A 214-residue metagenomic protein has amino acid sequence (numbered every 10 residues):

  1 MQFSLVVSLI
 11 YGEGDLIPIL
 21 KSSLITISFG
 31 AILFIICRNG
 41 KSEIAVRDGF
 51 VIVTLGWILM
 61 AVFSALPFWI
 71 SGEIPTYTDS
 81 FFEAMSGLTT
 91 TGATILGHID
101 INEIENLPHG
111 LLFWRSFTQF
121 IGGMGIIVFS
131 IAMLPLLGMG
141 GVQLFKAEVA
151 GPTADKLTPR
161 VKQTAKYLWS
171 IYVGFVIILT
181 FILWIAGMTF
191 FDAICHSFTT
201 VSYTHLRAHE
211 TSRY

Functional and structural regions predicted by a protein language model:
M1-D79: N-terminal alpha-helical transmembrane segments of multi-pass membrane transport and channel/translocase proteins
G14-L20, T90, H109-L112, R213: Membrane-interface segments at transmembrane helix junctions and kinks in multi-pass inner-membrane proteins
R38, S42, E73, Y77 (+3 more regions): Juxtamembrane loop-helix boundary motifs flanking transmembrane segments in multi-pass membrane proteins
G49, V53, W57, A65 (+3 more regions): Hydrophobic alpha-helical transmembrane segments of multi-pass small-molecule transporters/permeases
A61-I99, H109-L112, S116-L144, I171-V173 (+1 more regions): Transmembrane-helix bundle segments that line or gate the permeation/cavity pathway in multi-pass membrane proteins
G140-V161, S197-H205: Juxtamembrane inter-helical linkers in multi-pass membrane proteins
P159-V173: Loop-to-transmembrane boundary segments
T204-Y214: Conserved small/polar residues in nucleotide/adenosyl-binding loops
